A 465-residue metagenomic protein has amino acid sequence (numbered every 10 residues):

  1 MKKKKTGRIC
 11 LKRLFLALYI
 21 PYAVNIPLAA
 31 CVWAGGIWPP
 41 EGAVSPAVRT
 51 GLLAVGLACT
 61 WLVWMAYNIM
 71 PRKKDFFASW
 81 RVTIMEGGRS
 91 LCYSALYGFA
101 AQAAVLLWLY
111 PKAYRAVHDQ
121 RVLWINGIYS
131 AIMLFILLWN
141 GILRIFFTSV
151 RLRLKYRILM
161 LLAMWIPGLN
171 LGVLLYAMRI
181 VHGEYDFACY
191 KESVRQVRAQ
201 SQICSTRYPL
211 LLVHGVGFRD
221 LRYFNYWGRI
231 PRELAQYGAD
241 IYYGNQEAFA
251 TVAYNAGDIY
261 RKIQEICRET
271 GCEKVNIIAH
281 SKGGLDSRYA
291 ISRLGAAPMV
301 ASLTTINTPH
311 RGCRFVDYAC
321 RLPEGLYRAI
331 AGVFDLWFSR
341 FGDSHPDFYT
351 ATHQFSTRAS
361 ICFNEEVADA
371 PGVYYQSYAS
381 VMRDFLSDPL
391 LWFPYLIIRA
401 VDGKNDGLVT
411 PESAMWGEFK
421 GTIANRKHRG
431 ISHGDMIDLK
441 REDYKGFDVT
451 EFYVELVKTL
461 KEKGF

Functional and structural regions predicted by a protein language model:
K2-R222: Flexible, membrane-associating and regulatory peripheral segments of lipid-active enzymes
L18, C31-V48, H214, I241 (+2 more regions): Serine-dependent carboxylesterase/thioesterase catalytic core of lipase-like alpha/beta-hydrolase/SGNH enzymes
N25-V32, W64, Q246-E247, I306-T308 (+1 more regions): Active-site-proximal beta-strand/loop segments in catalytic clefts of secreted hydrolases
Y67-I125, M299, T305-F465: Helical cap/lid subdomain of alpha/beta-hydrolase-fold lipid enzymes that gates access to the catalytic pocket
V173, D220, S287-Y289, C313 (+1 more regions): Generic hydrophobic alpha-helical membrane-span motif
Q202-I203, C267, G295-A296, V367 (+1 more regions): Structural motif
Q202-K274: Active-site catalytic motif of lipid deacylating hydrolases and related acyltransferases
